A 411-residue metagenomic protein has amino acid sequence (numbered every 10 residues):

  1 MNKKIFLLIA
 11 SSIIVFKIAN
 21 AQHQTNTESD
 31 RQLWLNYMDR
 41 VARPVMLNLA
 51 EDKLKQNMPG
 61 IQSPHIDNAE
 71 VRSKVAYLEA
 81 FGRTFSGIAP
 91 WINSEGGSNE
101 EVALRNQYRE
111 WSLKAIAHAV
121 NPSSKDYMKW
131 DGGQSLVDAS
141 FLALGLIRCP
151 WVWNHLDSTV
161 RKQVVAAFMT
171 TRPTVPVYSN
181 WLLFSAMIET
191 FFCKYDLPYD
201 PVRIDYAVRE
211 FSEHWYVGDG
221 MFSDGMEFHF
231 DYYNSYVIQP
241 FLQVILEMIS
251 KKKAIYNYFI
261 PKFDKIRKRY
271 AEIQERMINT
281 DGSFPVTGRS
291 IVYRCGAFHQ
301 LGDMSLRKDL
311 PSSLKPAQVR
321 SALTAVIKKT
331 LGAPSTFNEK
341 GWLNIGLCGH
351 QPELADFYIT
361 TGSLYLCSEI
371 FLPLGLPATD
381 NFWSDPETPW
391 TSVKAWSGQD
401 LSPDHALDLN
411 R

Functional and structural regions predicted by a protein language model:
M1-T25: Bacterial Sec-dependent N-terminal signal peptides
Q22-A80, S86, P90, E110-A117: Low-complexity, Ser/Thr/Pro/Gly-enriched N-terminal "stalk/linker" regions
L47-S73, V120-P122, V326-R411: CBM-like carbohydrate-recognition segments
K53-S63, I116, K162, V208-G220 (+2 more regions): Active-site-adjacent bridging/hinge elements
Y77, I88-W91, R105-D264, R276-H299: Aromatic-lined, polymer-binding surfaces characteristic of secreted/periplasmic polysaccharide-degrading enzymes
G87, F228-I345, P352-T379: Long, repeat-rich segments with strong aromatic
E100-E101: Long, charge-dense tracts
